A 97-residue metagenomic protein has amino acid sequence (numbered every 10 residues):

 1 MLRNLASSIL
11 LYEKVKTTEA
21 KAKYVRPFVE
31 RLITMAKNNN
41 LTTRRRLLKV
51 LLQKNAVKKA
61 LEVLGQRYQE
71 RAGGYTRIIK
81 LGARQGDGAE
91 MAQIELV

Functional and structural regions predicted by a protein language model:
M1: Basic, ligand-binding patches in group-transfer machinery, especially extracytoplasmic/periplasmic segments
N4-V97: Structured, basic alpha/beta domains of bacterial-type, RNA-associated proteins
